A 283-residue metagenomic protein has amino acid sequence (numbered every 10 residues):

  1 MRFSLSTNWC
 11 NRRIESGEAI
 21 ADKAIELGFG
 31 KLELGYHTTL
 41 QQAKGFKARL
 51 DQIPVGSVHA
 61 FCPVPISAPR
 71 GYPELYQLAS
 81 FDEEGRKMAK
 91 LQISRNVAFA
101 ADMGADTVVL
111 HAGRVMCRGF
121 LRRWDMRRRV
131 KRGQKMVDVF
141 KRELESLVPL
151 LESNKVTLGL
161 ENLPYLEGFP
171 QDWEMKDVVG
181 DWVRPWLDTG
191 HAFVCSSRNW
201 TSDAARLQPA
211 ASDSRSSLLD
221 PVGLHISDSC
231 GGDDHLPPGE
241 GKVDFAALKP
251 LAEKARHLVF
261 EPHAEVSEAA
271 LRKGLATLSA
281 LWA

Functional and structural regions predicted by a protein language model:
M1-R95, A101, R184, A276-A283: N-terminal pre-domain/capping segments
F3-T7, L32-L34, V55-A60, V108-L110 (+4 more regions): Hydrophobic faces of well-ordered beta-strands that scaffold small-molecule active sites in alpha/beta enzyme cores
N8-C10, G35-H37, A60-P63, G113-V115 (+4 more regions): Active-site beta-loop-alpha junctions enriched in small/polar residues
G17, A89, I93, F140 (+4 more regions): Aromatic/hydrophobic pocket-lining residues that form the small-molecule binding cavity in soluble enzyme cores
L32, R142-K242: Acidic/histidine-rich catalytic cores of soluble enzymes
Y36-G56, Q92-T107, D172-K176, N199-L219 (+1 more regions): Short amphipathic alpha-helices and their capping/turn segments at secondary-structure boundaries
R49-V64, F140-L147, V178-V179, F245-L251: Alpha-helix-loop-beta-strand connector modules within alpha/beta enzyme cores
L78-R184: Active-site acidic/histidine proton-transfer and metal-coordination neighborhood in alpha/beta enzyme cores
